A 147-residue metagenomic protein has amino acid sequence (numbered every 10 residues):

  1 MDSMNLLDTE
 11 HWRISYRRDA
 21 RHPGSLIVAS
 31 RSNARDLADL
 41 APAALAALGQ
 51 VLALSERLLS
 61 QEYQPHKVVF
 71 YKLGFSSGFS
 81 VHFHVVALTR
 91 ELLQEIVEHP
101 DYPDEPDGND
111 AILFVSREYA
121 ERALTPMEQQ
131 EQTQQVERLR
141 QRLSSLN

Functional and structural regions predicted by a protein language model:
M1-N147: HIT superfamily nucleotide-processing domains
